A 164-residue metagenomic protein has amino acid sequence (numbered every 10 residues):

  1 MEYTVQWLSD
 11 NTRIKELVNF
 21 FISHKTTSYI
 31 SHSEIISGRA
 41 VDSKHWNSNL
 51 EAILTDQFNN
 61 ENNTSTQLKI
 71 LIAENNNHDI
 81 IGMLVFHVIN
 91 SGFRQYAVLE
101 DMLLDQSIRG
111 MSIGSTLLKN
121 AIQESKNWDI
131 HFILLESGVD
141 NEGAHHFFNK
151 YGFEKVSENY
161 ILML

Functional and structural regions predicted by a protein language model:
M1-S37: Conserved N-terminal entry element of GNAT/NAT acetyltransferase domains
K25-F58: Conserved GNAT-fold acetyl-CoA-binding loop/helix
I72, D79-V88, V98, L103: Conserved beta-strand in the GNAT
I89-L99, R109, K155-V156: A conserved beta-turn-beta hairpin within the catalytic core of GNAT-like acetyltransferases that forms part
D101-L104, G110-Q123, K150: Conserved acetyl-CoA-binding loop-helix of GNAT-fold acetyltransferases
D105, G138: Residue-level recognition of the GNAT/N-acetyltransferase active site
S115, V139-S157, L162: Conserved active-site alpha-helix within GNAT-family acetyltransferase domains
S125-E136: Conserved GNAT acetyl-CoA-binding A-motif
